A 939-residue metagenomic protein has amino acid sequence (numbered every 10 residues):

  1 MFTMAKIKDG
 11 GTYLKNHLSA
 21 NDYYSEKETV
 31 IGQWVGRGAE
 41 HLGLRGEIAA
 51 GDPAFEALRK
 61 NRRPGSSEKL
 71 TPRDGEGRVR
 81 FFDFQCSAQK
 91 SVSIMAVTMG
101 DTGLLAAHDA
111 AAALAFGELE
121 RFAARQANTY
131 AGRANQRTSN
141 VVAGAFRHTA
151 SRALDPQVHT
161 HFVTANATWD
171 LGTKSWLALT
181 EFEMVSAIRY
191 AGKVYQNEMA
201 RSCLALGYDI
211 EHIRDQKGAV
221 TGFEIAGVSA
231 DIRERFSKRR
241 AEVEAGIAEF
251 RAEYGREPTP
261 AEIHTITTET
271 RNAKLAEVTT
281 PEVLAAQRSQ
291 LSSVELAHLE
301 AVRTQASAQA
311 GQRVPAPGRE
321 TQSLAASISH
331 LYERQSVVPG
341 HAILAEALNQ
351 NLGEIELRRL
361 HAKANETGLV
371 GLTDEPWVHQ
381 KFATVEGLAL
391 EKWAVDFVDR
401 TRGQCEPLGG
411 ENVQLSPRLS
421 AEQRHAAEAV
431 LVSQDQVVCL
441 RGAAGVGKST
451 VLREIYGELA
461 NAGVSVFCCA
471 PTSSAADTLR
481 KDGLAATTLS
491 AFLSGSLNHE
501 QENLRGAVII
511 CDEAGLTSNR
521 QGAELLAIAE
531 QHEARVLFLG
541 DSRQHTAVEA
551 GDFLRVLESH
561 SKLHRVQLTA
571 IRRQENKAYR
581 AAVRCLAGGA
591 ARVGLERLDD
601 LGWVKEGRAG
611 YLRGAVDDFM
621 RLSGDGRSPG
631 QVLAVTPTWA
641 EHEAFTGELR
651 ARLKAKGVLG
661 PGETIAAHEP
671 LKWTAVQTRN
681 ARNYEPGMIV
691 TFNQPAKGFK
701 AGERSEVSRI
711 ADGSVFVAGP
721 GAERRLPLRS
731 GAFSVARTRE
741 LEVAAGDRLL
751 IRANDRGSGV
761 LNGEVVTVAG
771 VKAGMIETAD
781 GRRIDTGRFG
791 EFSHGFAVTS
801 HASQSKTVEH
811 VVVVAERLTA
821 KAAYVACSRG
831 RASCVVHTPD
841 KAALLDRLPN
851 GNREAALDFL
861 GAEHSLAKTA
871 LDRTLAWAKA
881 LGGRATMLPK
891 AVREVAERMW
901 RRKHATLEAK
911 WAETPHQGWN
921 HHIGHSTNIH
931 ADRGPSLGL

Functional and structural regions predicted by a protein language model:
M1-L939: Conserved ATP-binding/catalytic motifs of P-loop helicase motor domains
